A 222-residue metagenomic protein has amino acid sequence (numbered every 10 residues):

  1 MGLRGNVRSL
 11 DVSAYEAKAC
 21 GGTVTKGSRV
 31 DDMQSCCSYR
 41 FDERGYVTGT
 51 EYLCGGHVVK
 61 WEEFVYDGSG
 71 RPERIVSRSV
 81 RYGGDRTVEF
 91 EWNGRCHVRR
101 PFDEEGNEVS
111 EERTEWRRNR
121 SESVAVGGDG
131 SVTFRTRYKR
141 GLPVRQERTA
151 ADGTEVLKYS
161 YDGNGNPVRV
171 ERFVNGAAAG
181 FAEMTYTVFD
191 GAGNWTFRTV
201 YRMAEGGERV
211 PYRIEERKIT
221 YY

Functional and structural regions predicted by a protein language model:
M1-Y222: Buried hydrophobic residues that stabilize the cores of well-folded domains
